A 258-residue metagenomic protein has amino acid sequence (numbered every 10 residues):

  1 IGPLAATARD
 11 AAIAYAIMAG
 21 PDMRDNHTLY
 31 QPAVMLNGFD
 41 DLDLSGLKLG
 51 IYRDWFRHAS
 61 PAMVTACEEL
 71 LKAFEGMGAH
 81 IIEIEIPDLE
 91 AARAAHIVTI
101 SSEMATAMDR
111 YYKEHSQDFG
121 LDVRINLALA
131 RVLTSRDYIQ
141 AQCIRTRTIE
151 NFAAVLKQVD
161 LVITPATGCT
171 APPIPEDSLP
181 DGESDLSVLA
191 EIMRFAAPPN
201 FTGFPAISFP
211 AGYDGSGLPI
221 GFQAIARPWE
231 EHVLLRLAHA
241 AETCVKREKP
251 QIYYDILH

Functional and structural regions predicted by a protein language model:
I1-A6, A128-L133, A224-I225: Short, well-ordered beta-strand elements within core beta-sheets of diverse protein domains
I1-L70, H239, C244-H258: A short helix-breaking turn/cap at a secondary-structure junction
P3, L218-R227, L234-A238: Short, well-ordered beta-strand elements
H27-Y30, Q140, A171-M193: Short, surface-exposed loop/helix-turn segments at secondary-structure junctions that function as lids/hinges flanking
G38-Y52, V98-A153, P165-C169, P205-L218: Short helix-loop capping/hinge segments that flank enzyme active sites or metal/cofactor-binding pockets
H80-E85: General small-molecule cofactor/ligand-binding pocket signal
A153-A154, D185-P210: Small-aliphatic-rich amphipathic alpha-helix that forms the alpha element of a beta-alpha
D160-V162: Short, Asp-centered acidic motifs that coordinate Mg2+ and/or phosphate in catalytic or ligand-binding sites
